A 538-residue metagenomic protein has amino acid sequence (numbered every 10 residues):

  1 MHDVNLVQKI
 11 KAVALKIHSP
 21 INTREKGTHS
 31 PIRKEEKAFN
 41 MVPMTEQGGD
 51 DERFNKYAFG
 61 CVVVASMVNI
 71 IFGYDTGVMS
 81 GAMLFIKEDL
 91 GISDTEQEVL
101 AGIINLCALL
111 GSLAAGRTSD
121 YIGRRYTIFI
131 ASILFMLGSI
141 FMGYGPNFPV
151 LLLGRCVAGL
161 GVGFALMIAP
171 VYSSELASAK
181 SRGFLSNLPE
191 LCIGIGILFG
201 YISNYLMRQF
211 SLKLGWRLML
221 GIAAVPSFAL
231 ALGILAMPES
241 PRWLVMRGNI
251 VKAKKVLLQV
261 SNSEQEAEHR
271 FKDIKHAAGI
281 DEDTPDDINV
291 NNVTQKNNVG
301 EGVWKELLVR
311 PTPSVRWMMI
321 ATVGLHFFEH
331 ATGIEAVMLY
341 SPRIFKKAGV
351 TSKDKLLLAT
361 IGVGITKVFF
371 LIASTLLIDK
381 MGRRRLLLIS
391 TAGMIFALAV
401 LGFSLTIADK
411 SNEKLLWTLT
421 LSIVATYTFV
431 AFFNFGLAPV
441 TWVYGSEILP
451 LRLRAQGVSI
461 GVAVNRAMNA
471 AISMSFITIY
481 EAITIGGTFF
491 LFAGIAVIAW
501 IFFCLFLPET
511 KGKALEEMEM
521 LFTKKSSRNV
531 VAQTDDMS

Functional and structural regions predicted by a protein language model:
H2-L258, N262, H269-R270, D283-S538: Transmembrane-helix signature of 12-pass secondary carriers
R270-A277: Short amphipathic alpha-helical segments embedded in low-complexity Lys/Glu-rich regions
A278-E282: Short, basic alpha-helical nucleic acid-contact segments in DNA-binding proteins and DNA transaction factors
